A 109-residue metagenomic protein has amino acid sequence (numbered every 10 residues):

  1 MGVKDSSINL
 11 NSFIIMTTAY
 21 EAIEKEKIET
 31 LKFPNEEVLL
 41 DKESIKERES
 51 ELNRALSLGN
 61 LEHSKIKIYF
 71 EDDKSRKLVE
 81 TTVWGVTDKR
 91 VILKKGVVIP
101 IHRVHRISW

Functional and structural regions predicted by a protein language model:
M1-S75, I107-W109: Short glycine-rich, low-complexity segments
L78-W84: Short beta-strand-centered aromatic/proline hotspots
W84-W109: Short, Lys/Arg-rich amphipathic alpha-helical interaction segments that bind nucleic acids or acidic protein surfaces
